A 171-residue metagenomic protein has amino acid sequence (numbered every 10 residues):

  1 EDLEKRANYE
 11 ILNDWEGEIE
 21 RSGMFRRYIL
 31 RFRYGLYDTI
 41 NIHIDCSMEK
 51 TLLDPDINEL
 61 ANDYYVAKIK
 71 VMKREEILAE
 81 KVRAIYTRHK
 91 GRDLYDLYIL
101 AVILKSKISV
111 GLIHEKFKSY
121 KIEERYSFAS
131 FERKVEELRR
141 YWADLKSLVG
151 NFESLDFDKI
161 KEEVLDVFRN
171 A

Functional and structural regions predicted by a protein language model:
E1-A171: Structured mid-to-C-terminal alpha-helical surface segments
